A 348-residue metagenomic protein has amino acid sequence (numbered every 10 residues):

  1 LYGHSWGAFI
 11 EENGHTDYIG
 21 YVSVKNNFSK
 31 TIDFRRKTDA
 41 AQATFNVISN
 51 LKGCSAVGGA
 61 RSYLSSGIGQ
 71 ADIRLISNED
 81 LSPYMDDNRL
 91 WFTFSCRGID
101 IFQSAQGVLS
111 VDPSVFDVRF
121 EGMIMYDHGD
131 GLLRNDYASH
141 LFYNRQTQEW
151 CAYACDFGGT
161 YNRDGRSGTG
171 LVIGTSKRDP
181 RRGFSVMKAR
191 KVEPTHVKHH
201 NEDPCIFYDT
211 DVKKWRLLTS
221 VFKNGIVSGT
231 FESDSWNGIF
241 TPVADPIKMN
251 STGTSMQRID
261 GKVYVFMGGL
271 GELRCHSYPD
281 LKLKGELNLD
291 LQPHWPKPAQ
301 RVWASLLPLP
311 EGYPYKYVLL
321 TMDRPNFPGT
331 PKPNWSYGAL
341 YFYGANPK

Functional and structural regions predicted by a protein language model:
L1-K348: Carbohydrate-active catalytic/glycan-binding domains of CAZyme proteins, especially the secreted or lumenal ectodomains
